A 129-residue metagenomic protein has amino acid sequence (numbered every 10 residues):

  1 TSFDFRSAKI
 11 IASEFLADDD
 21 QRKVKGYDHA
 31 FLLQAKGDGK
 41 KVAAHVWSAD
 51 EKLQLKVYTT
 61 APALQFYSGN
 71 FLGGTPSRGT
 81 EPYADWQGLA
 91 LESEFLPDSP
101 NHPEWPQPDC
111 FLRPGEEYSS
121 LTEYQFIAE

Functional and structural regions predicted by a protein language model:
T1-E129: Active-site pocket scaffolds in enzymes
